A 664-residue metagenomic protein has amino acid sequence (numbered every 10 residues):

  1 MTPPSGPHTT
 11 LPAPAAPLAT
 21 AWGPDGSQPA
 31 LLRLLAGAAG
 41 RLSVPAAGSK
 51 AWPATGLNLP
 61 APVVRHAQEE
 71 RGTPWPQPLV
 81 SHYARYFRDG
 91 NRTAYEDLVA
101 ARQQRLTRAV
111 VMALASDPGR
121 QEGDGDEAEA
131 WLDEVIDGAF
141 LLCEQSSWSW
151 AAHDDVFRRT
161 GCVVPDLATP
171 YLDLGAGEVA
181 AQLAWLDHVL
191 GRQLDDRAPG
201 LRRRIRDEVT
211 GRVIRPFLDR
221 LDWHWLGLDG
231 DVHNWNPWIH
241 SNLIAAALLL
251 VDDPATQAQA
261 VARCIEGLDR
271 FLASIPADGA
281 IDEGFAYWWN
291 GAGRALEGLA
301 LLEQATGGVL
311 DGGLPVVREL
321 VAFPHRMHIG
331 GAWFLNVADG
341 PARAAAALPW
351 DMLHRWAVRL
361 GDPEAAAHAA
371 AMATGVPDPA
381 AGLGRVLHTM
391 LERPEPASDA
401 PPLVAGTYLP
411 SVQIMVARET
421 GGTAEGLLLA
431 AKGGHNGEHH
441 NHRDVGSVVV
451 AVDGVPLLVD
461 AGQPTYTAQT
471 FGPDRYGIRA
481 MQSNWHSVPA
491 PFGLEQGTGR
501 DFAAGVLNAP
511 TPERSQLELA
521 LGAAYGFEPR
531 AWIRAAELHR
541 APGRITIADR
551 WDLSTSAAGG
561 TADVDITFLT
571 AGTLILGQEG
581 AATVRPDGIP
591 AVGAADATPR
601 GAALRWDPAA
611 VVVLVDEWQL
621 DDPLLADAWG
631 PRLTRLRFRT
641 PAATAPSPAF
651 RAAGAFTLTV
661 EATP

Functional and structural regions predicted by a protein language model:
T2-G6, D154-D155, G177, A369-V376 (+1 more regions): CBM-like, beta-strand-rich accessory domains located in the C-terminal region of large, secreted polysaccharide-active
T2-V63, W75, V111-L114: Extreme N-terminal leader/anchor segments
A67-P78, E134-H153, G200-L226, Q259-G279 (+2 more regions): Long, well-ordered core segments of solenoidal/helical folds
D89-Q103, R159-A176, D222-P237, P276-A292 (+3 more regions): Solvent-exposed loop and edge beta-strand segments that line ligand/cofactor-binding and catalytic clefts
A100-A115, D137, L141, G177-H188: Non-membrane alpha-helical segments in proteins
A113-I136, L186-T210, A247-A262, L302-V317 (+2 more regions): Structural helix-adjacent loops and short alpha-helical linkers that scaffold large soluble proteins
C162-G284, E297, M390-S398: Active-site lining segments of carbohydrate-active enzymes
A292-L457, R637-P641: Carbohydrate-active enzyme catalytic cores, enriched for enzymes that act on polyanionic acidic polysaccharides
